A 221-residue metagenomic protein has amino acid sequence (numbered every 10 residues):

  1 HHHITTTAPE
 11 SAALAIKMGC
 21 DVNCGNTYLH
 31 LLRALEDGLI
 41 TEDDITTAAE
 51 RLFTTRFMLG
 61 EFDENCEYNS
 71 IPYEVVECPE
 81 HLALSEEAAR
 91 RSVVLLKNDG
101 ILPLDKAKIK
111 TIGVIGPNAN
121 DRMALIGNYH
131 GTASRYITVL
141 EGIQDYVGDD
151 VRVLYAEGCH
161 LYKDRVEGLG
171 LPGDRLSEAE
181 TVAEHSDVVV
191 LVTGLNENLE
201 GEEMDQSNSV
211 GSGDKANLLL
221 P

Functional and structural regions predicted by a protein language model:
H1-E10, L29-E42, T54, A83-P221: C-terminal non-catalytic regions of proteins with extracellular/luminal or membrane-system context
H1-T6, L14-N26: Short acidic/histidine-rich active-site segments
M18, D37-G38, L59: Residues at alpha-helix termini
N23, E42-D43, E64, L154: A local structural micro-motif
E50, T54-E74: Conserved, charged catalytic cores of large soluble enzymes
N69-V76, T111-I115: Charge-rich, acidic-biased intrinsically disordered regions
E77, H81: Metal- or metallocofactor-binding catalytic centers and their adjacent structured scaffolds across diverse enzyme
